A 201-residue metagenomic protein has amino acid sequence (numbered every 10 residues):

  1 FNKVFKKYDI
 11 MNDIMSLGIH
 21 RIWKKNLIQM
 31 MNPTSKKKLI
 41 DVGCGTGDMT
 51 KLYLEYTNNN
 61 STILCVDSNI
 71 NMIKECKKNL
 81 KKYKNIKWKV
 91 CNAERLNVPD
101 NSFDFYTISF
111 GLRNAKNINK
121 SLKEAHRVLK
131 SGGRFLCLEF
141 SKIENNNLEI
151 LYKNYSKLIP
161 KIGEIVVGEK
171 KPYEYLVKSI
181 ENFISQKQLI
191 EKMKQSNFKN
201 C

Functional and structural regions predicted by a protein language model:
F1-D9, Y155: N-terminal, positively charged/glycine-rich alpha-helical extensions of SAM-dependent methyltransferases
L17-S35, L52: Conserved alpha-helix/loop element of class I SAM-dependent methyltransferases that forms part of the SAM/SAH-binding
K38-R95: Class I SAM-dependent methyltransferase SAM/SAH-binding core
E94-Y106: A short acidic, Gly/Pro-enriched loop at the edge of an enzyme's catalytic core that lines a small-molecule cofactor
D104-I118: A short SAM/SAH-binding and catalytic strip from SAM-dependent methyltransferases
N119-R134: A short glycine-rich, Lys/Arg-flanked "PGG" loop and its adjoining helix->strand segment in the class I
K142-K192: C-terminal alpha-helical "lid/dimerization" subdomain adjacent to the S-adenosyl-L-methionine
